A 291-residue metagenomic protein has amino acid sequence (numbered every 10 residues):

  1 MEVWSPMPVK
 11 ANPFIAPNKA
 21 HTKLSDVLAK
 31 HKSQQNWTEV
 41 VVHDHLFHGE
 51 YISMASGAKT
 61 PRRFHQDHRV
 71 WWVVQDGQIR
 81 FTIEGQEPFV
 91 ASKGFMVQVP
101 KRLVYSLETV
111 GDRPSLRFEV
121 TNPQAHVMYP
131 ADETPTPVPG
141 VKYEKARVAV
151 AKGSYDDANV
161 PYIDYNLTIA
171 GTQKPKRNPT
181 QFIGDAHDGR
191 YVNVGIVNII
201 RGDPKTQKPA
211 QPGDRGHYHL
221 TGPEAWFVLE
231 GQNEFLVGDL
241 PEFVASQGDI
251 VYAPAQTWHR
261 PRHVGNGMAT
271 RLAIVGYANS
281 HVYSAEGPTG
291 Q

Functional and structural regions predicted by a protein language model:
M1-H48, P61, Y129-K208, R215 (+1 more regions): A short, N-terminal "cap"/entry segment at the start of jelly-roll beta-barrel domains of the cupin/DSBH fold
H45, D67, Q86, D112-R113 (+2 more regions): Short strand-connecting beta-turns/loops that link adjacent beta-strands
S53-A55, F64-F81, V120-P123, N198-I200 (+2 more regions): Short, conserved beta-strand element in jelly-roll/cupin
W71, G85-K101, D239-A255: Short acidic-glycine-tyrosine-enriched beta hairpin
W71, Q98, D112-A131, V197 (+2 more regions): A short hydrophobic beta-strand segment most commonly corresponding to one strand of the jelly-roll/cupin
L103-S106, T257-R260: Short, charged beta-turn/beta-strand-edge "cap" motif at the junction between a beta-strand and an adjacent loop
E108-V110, H263-V264: Asparagine-centered strand-capping/turn motif at beta-strand->loop junctions
E234, R262-H263: Long compositionally biased, domain-poor regions of proteins
